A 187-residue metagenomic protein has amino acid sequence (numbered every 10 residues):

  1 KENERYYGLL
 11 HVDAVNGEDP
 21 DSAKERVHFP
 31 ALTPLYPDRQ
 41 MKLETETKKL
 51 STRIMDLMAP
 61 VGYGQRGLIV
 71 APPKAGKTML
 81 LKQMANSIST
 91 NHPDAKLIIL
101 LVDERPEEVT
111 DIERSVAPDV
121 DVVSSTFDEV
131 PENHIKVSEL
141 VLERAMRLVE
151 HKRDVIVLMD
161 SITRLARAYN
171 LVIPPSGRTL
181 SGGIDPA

Functional and structural regions predicted by a protein language model:
K1-T45, P93: Acidic-enriched and Gly/Ser
E2-N3, E18-D21, A75, K96 (+2 more regions): Short beta-strands and strand-coil junctions in structured, solvent-facing domains, enriched
E4-R5, G64-G67, A71, G76 (+3 more regions): Glycine-centered flexibility sites
V15-P20, P37, Y63-R66, S89-P93 (+3 more regions): Non-catalytic alpha-helical coupling and interface elements of nucleotide-dependent molecular machines and regulators
K24-V27, T33, E46-R53, R164 (+2 more regions): Short, functionally important structural connectors and interaction interfaces within domains
A31-S138: Phosphate-binding glycine-rich loops and their immediate beta-loop-alpha structural context
V109, S115-V123, F127, P131-L142 (+1 more regions): Conserved P-loop NTPase nucleotide-binding/switch module
